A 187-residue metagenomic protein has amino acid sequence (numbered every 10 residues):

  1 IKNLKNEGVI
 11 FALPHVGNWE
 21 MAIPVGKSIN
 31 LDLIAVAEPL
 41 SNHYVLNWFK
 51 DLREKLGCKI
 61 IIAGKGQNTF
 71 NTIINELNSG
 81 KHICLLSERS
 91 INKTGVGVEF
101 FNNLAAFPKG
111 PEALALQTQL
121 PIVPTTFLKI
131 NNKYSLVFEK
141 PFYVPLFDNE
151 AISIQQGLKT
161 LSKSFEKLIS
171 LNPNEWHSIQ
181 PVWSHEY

Functional and structural regions predicted by a protein language model:
K2-N6, S28, K55-L56, Q67-Y187: Non-catalytic C-terminal accessory region of glycerolipid acyltransferases and related lyso-lipid remodeling enzymes
E7-K65, S90-F100: Catalytic core of membrane glycerolipid acyltransferases/transacylases, capturing the structured, soluble-facing
